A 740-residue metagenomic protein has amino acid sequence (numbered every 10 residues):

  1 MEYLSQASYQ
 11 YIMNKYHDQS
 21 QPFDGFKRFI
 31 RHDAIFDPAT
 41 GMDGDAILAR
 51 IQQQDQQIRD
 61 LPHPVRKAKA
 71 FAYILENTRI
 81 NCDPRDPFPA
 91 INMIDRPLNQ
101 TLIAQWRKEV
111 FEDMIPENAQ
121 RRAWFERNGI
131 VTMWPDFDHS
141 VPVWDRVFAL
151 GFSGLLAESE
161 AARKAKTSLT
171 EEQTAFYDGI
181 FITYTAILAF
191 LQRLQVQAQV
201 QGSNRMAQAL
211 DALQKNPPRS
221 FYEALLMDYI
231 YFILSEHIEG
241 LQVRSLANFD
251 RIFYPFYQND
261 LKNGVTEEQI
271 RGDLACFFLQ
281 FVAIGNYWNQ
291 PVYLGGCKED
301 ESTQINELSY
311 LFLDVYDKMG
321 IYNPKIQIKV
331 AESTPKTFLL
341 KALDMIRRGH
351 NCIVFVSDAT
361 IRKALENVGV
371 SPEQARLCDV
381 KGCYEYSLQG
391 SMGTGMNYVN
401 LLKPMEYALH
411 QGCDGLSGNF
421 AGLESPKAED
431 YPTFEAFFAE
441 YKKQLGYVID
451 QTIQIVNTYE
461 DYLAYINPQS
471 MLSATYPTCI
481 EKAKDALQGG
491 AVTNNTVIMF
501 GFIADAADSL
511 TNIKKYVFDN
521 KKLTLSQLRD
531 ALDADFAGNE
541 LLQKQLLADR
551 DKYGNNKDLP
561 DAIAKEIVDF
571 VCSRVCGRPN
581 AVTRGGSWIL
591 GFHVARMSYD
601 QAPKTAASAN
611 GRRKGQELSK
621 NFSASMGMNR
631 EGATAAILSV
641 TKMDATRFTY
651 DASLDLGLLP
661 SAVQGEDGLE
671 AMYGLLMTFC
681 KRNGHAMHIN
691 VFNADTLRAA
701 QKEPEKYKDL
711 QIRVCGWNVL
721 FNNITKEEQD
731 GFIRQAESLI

Functional and structural regions predicted by a protein language model:
M1-I180, G202-I740: Conserved catalytic cores of very large enzyme subunits
I180-I187, L191: Low-complexity, highly charged intrinsically disordered N-terminal segments that act as targeting/localization
